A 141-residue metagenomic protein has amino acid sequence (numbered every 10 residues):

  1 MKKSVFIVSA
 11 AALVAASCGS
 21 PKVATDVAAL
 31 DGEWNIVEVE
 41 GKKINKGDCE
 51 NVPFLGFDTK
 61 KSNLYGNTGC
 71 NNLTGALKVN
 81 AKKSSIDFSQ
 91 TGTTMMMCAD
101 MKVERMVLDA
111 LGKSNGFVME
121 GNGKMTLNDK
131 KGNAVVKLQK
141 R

Functional and structural regions predicted by a protein language model:
M1-A28: Bacterial Sec-dependent N-terminal signal peptides
C18-R141: Lipid interaction determinants
